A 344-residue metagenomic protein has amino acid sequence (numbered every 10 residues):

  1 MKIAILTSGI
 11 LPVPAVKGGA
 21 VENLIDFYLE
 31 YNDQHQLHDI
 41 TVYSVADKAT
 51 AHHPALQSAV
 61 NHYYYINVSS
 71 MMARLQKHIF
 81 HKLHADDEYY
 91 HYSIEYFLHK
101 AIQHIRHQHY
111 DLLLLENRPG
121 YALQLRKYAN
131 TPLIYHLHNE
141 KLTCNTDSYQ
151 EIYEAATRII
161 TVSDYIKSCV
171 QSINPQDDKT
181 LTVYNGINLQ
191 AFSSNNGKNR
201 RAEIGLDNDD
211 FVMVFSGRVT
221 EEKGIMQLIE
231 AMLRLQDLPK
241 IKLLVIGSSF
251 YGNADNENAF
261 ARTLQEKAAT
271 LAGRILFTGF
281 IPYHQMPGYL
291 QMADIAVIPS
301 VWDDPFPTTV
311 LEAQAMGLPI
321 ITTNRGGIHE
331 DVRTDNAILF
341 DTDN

Functional and structural regions predicted by a protein language model:
I160, D207-K223, I229-M232, L243-I246: Conserved donor-binding/catalytic core segment of Leloir-type glycosyltransferases
Y165, G186: Carbohydrate-associated surface elements
S193-L206: A short helix/loop element that forms part of the nucleotide-sugar donor recognition site in Leloir-type
K242-R262: Glycosyltransferase donor-sugar binding loop
E257-I281: Nucleotide-activated donor-binding/catalytic signature segment of Leloir-type glycosyltransferases, i.e., the conserved
F280, G288-A293: Short alpha-helical donor nucleotide-sugar binding micro-motif in glycosyltransferases
P319-T322: Short hydrophobic beta-strand element within catalytic cores of glycosyltransferases and related nucleotide-activated
T334, I338-N344: Conserved acidic donor-binding segment of nucleotide-sugar-dependent glycosyltransferases
